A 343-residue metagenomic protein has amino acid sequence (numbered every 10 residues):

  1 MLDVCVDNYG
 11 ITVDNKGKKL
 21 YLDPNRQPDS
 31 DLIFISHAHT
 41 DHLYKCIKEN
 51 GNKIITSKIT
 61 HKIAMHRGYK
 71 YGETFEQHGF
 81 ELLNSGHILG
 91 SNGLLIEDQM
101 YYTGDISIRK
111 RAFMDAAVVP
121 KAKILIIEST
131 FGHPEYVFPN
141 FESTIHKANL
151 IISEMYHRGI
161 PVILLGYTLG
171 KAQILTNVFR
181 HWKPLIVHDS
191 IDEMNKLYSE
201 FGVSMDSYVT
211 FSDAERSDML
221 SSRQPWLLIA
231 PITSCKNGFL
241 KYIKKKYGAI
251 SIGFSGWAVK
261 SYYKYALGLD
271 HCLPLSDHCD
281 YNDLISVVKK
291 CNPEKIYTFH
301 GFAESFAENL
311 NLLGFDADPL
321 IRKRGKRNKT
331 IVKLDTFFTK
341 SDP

Functional and structural regions predicted by a protein language model:
L2-P28, L32-I163, G170, N177: His/Asp/Glu-rich metal-coordinating catalytic cores of metallo-dependent phosphodiesterases/hydrolases acting on
I11, K19-P28, E73, S207-L227 (+1 more regions): Short acidic low-complexity segments
D31, A64-Y69, L82, R111-F113 (+4 more regions): Short, charged, surface-exposed secondary-structure boundary motifs
N52-K62, I126, P184-M194, G253 (+1 more regions): Short internal beta-strands
I54-S57, L165-G166, P274, F299-H300: Active-site-adjacent beta-strand anchor residues
I88-E97, I106, K110-R111, I124-P134 (+3 more regions): Active-site-proximal loop/helix segment associated with metal-binding centers of metalloenzymes
V118-V119, H133-L220, K295-P343: Binuclear metal-ion centers of metallo-dependent hydrolases, dominated by the metallo-beta-lactamase
A214-P343: C-terminal regulatory/interaction regions
